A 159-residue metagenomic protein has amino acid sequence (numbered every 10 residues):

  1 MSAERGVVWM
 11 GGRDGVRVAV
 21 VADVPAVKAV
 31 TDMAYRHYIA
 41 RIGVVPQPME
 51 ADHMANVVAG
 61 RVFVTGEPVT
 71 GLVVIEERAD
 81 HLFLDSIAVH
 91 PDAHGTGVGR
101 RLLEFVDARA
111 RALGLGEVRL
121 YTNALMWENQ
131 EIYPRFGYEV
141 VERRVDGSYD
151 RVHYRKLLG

Functional and structural regions predicted by a protein language model:
S2-R5, R151-G159: Terminal substrate-recognition subdomain of acyl/acetyltransferases
W9-D14, V18-D92, L103-F105, R109 (+3 more regions): Acetyl-CoA-dependent GNAT
H90-D92, T96, A124-L125: Active-site acidic-Proline motif in GNAT/NAT acetyltransferases
A110-T122: Conserved GNAT acetyl-CoA-binding A-motif
L120-N129, V145-D150: Conserved beta-strand-loop-alpha-helix junction that forms the acyl-donor binding cleft
Y133, Y138: Conserved active-site tyrosine of GNAT-family acetyltransferases
